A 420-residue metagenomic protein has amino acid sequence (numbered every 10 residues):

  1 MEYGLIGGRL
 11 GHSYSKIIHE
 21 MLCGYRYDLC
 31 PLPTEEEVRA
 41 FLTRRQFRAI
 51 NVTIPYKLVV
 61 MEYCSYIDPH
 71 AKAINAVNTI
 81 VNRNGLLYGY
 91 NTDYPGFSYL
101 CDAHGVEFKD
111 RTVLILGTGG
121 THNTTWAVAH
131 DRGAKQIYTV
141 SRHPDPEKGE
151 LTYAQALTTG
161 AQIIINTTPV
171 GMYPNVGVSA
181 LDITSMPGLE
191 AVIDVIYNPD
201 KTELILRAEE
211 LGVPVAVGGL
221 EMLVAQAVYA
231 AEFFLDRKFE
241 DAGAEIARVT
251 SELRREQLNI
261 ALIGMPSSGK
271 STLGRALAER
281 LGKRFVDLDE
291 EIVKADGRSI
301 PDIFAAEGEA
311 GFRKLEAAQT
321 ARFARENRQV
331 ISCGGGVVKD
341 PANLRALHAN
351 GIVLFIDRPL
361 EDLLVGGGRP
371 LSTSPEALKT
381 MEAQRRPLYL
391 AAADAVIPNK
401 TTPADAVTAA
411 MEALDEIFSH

Functional and structural regions predicted by a protein language model:
E2-H104, P199, I205-R207, L211-V217 (+1 more regions): Phosphate/diphosphate ligand-binding glycine-rich loop within oxidoreductases
G7, G89-Y94, C101, D110-H130 (+3 more regions): Glycine-rich adenosine-cofactor-binding loop
P31, V195-L258, N399: Adenosine-phosphate binding glycine-rich loop
R132-G149, D289-E291, A295-D296: NAD(P)-binding Rossmann-fold cofactor-contacting core
K148-A216, V337-N343: Rossmann-like adenosine-cofactor binding region
A244-E256, A276, R280, E326 (+2 more regions): NTP-dependent small-molecule kinase module
E290-H348: ATP-dependent small-molecule kinase phosphotransfer cores that center on conserved nucleotide phosphate-binding segments
A349-L388, A395: A glycine- and Lys/Arg-enriched "phosphate-lid" helix/loop adjacent to the NTP-binding pocket of small-molecule kinases
